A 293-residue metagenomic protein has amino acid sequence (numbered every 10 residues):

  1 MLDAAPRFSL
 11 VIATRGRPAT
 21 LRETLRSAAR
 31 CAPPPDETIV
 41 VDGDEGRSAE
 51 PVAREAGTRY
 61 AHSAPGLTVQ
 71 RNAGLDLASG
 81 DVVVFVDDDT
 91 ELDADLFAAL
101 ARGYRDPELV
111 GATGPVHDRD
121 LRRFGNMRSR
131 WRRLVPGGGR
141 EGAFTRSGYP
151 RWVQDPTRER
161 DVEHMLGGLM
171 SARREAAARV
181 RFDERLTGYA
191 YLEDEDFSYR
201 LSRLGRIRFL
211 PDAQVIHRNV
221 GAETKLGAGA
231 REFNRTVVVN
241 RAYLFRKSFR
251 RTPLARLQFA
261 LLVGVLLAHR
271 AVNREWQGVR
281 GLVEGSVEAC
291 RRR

Functional and structural regions predicted by a protein language model:
R26-P35: Short, acidic, metal-binding catalytic loop of nucleotide-sugar glycosyltransferases
H62-A78: Glycine-rich, basic loop-to-helix element that forms the pyrophosphate-binding segment of sugar-nucleotide handling
V83: Short aromatic/hydrophobic "clamp" motif used to bind/position activated sugar donors
D95-P136: Conserved donor NDP-sugar-binding/catalytic core segment of glycosyltransferases
R132-V162: Short, flexible, basic/aromatic active-site loop/helix in glycosyltransferases
H164-V180, L186-Q214: A short, conserved alpha-helix in the catalytic core of glycosyltransferases
G188-A190, I216-V239: Nucleotide-sugar-dependent glycosyltransferase catalytic core
R231-N240, R250-R293: Non-catalytic, C-terminal membrane-associated alpha-helical segments of glycosyltransferases
